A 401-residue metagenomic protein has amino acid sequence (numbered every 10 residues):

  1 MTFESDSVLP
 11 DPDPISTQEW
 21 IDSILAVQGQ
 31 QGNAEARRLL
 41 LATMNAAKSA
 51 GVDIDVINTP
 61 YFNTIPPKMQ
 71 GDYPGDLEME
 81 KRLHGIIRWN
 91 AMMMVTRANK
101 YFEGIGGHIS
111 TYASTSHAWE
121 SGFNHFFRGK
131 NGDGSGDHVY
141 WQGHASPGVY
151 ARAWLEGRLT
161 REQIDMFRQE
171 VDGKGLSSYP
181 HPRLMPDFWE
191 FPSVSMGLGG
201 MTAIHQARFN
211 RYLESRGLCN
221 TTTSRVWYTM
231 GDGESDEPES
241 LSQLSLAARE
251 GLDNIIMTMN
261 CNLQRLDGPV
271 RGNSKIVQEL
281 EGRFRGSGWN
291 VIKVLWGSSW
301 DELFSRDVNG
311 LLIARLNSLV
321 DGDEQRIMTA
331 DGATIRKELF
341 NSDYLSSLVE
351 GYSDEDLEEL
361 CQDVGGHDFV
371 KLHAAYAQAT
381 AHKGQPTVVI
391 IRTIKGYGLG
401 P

Functional and structural regions predicted by a protein language model:
E4, Q70-G75, P180-W189, T222-V226 (+2 more regions): Gly-rich Lys/Arg/Thr-decorated short loops/hinges at beta-loop-alpha junctions or inter-strand turns that position
D13-A47, D53: Amphipathic alpha-helical packing elements
L41, A50-G71: Short, charged early-sequence alpha-helical segments and their helix-coil boundaries
T64, Q70, P74-Y101, H108-E250 (+1 more regions): Cofactor-binding active-site loop characterized by glycine-rich and histidine/acidic residues
D137, S224-W227, I255, Q385-T393: Generic beta-sheet signal
V139-Q142, N254-N262: Short internal beta-strands
C261-P401: Long, well-ordered, tryptophan-enriched scaffold segments
